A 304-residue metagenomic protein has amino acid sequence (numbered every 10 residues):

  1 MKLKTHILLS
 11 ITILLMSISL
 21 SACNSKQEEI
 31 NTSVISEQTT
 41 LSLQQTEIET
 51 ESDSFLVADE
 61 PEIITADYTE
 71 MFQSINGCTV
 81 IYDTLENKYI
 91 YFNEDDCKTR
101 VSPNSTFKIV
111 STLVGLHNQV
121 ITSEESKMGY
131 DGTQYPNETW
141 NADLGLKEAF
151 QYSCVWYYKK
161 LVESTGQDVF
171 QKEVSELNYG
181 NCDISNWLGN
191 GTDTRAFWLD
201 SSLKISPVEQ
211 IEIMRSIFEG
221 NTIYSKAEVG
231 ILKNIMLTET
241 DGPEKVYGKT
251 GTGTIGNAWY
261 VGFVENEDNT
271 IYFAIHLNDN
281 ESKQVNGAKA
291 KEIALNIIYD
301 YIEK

Functional and structural regions predicted by a protein language model:
M1-L9: Bacterial N-terminal signal peptides that target proteins for export
I18-A22: C-terminal motif of bacterial Sec signal peptides marking the signal peptidase cleavage site
N24-T69, E163-G166, R215-D241, G248-K304: Structured C-terminal helix/loop/strand segments within mature extracytoplasmic catalytic/sensor domains
E60-E94, V261-E265: A short, well-structured edge-of-sheet supersecondary motif
F92-K98, A142-D143, Q151-Y158, G189-W198 (+1 more regions): Flexible glycine/proline-enriched surface loops and loop-helix/loop-strand junctions
V101-E125, A149, Q210, F273: Active-site SXXK
H117-T133, Y224-V229: Short, well-structured active-site flanking segments
E138, G145-L146, K160-M214: Mid-domain, small-residue-enriched loop/turn segments at the edges of structured enzyme/sensor domains
